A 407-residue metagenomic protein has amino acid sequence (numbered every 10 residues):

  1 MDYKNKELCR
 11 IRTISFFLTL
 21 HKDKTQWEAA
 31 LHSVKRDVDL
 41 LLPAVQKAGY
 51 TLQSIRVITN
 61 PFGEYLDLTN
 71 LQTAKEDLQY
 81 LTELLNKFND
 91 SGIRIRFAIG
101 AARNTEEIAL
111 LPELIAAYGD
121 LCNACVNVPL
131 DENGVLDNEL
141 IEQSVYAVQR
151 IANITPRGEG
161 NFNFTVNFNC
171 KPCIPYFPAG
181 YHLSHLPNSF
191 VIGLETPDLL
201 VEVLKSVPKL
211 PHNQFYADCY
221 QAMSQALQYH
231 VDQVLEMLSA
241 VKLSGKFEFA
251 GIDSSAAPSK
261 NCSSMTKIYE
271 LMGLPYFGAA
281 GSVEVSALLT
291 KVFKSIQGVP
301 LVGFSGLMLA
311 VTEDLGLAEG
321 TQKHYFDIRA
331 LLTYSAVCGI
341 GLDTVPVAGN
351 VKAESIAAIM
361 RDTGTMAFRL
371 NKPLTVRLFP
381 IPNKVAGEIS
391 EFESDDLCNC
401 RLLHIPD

Functional and structural regions predicted by a protein language model:
M1-D407: Anaerobic metallocofactor- and corrinoid-dependent redox/one-carbon enzyme cores, especially those from methanogenesis
